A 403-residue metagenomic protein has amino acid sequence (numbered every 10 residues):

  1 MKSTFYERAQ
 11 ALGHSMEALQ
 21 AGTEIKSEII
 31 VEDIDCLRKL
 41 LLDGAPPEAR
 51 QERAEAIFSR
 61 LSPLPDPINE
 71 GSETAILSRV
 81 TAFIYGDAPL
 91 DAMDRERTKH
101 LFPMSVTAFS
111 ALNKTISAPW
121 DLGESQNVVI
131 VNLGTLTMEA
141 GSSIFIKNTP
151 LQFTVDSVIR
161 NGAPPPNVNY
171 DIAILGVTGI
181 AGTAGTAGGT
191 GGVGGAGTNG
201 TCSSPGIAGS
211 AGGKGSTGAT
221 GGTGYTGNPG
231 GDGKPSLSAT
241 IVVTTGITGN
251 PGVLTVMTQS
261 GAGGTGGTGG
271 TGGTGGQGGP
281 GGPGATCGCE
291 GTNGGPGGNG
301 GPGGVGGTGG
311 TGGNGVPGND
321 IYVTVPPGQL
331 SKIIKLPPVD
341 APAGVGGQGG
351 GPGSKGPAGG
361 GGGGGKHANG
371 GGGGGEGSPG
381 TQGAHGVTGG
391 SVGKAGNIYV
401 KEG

Functional and structural regions predicted by a protein language model:
K2-A211, G227, G231-A262, D320 (+1 more regions): Extracellular beta-helix/beta-solenoid repeat scaffolds
A140, I144-T149, N169-S238, N250-Y322 (+1 more regions): Glycine-centered low-complexity coil/loop motifs and glycine-rich tracts, especially the flexible linkers
